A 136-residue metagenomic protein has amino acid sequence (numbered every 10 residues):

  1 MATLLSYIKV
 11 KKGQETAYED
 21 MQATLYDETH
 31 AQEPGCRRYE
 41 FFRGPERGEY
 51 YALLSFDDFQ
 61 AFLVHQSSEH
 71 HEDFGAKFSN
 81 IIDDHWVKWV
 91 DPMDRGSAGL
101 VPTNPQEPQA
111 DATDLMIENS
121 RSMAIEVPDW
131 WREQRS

Functional and structural regions predicted by a protein language model:
A2-K9, R38-E69, V87-P92, G99-Q106 (+1 more regions): Short, well-ordered beta-strand segments in beta-rich or mixed alpha/beta enzyme and ligand-binding folds
K9-E19: Short, surface-exposed ligand-recognition loops at beta-strand->loop->(often short) alpha-helix junctions that present
D20-M21, E40: Short, 15-30-residue, compositionally biased linear elements with alpha-helical propensity or flexible coil
T24, E28-R37, S55-D91, S120-S136: An amphipathic, aromatic/His-enriched active-site/gating alpha helix that lines ligand/cofactor pockets
G96-S136: Intrinsically disordered, low-complexity terminal tails and linkers in eukaryotic proteins, enriched in charged/polar
